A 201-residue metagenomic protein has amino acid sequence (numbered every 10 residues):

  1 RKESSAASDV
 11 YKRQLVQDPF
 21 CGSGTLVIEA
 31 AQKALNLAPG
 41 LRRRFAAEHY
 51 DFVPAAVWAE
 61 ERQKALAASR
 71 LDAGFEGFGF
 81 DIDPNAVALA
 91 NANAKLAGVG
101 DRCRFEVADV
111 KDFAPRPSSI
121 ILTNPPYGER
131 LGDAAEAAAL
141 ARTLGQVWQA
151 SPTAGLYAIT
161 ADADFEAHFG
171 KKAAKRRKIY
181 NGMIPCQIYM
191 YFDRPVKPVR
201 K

Functional and structural regions predicted by a protein language model:
R1-A7, Y11: Single conserved hydrophobic/aromatic residue that forms the stacking wall/gate of nucleotide- or nucleobase-binding
R13-F20: Conserved class I S-adenosyl-L-methionine
Q14, G74, P195: Positively charged, low-complexity nucleic-acid-binding target-recognition regions
Q14, T25, I120: Hydrophobic "anchor" residues on beta-strands that sit immediately upstream of conserved functional sites
F20-G24, G182-M183: A short acidic Gly-Thr/Ser loop motif
G24-I28, L35: Glycine-rich SAM-binding Motif I of class I
A34, G40-K172: S-adenosylmethionine
Y157-K201: Class I S-adenosyl-L-methionine
